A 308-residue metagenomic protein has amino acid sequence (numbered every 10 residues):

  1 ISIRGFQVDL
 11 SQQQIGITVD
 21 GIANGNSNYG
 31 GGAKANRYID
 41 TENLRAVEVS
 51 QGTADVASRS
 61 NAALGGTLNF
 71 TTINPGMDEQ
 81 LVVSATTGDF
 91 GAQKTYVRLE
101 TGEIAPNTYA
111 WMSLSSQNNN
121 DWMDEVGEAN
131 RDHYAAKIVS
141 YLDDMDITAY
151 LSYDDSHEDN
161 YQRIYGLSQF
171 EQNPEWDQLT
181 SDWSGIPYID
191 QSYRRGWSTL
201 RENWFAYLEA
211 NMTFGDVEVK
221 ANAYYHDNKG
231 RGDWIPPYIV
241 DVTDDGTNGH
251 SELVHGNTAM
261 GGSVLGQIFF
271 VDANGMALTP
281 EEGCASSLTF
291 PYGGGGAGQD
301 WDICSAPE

Functional and structural regions predicted by a protein language model:
I1-A23: Extracytoplasmic beta-strand/coil segments of soluble accessory domains associated with Gram-negative outer-membrane
I22-Q51: Short acidic/polar hinge/loop motifs at secondary-structure boundaries that mediate gating or recognition
L44-V49, N61, G65-T67, T72-T87 (+1 more regions): Transmembrane beta-strand segments of Gram-negative outer membrane beta-barrel proteins
S50-G52, E79-V82, Q117-D121, I186-R194 (+2 more regions): Extracytoplasmic loops and strand-loop junctions of Gram-negative outer membrane beta-barrel proteins
Q80-V82, T87-R163, L167, W197-T213: Transmembrane beta-barrel wall of Gram-negative outer-membrane proteins
E128-H133, I164-E175, L179, P236-G246 (+1 more regions): Flexible, surface-exposed loop regions and adjacent strand-edge segments of Gram-negative outer-membrane beta-barrel
D132, Q191-W234, I303-E308: Outer-membrane beta-barrel transmembrane strands
N222-E308: Surface-exposed, low-complexity loop segments enriched in small/polar and acidic residues
